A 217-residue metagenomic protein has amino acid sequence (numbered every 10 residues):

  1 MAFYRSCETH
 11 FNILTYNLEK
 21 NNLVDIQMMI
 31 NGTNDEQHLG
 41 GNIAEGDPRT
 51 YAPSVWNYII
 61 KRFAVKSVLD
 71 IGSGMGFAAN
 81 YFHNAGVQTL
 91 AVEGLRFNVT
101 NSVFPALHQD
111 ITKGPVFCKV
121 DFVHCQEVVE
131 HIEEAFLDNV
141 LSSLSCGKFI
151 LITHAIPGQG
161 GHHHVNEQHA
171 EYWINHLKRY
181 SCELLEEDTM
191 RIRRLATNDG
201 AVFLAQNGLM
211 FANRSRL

Functional and structural regions predicted by a protein language model:
A2-Q126, A135-G147, G160, N166-H176 (+1 more regions): Conserved N-terminal segment of class I S-adenosyl-L-methionine
T153-P157: Short strand-turn motif at the edge of the Rossmann-like AdoMet-binding core
